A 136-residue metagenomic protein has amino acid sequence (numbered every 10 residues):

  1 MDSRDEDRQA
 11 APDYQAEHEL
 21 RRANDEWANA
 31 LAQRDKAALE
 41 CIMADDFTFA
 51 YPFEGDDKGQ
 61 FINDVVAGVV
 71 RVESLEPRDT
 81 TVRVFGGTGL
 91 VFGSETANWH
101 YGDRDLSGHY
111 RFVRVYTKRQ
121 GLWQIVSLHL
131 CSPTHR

Functional and structural regions predicted by a protein language model:
D2-C41, D46-R136: A beta-strand edge to alpha-helix "cap/lid" segment located at domain peripheries
